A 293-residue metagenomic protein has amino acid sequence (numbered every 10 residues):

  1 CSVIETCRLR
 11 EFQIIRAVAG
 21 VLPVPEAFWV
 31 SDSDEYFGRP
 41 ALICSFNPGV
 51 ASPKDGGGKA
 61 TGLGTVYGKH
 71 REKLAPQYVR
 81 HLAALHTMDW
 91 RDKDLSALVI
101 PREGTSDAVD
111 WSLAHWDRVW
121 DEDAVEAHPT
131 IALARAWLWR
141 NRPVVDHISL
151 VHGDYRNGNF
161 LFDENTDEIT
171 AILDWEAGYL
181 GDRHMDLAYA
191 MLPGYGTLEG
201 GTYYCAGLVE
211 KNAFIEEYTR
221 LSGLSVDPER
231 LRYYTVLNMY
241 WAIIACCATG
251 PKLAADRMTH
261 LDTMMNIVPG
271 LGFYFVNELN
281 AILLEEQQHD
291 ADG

Functional and structural regions predicted by a protein language model:
C1-L133, W137-H147, E164-T166: ATP-binding pocket architecture of kinase catalytic cores
H147-H152, N157: Catalytic-loop of the protein kinase fold
F160-F162: Hydrophobic residue at the +6 position relative to the catalytic HRD Asp in the kinase catalytic loop
I169: Conserved active-site segments centered on acidic
L173-G178: Activation of the activation-loop gatekeeper triad in protein kinase-fold domains
M185-G223, L237-D256: Active-site activation/catalytic loop segments of kinase-like enzymes and analogous catalytic loops in related
S225-L237: All-alpha amphipathic helical-bundle segments outside canonical DNA-binding/catalytic cores that form hydrophobic
K252-M258, M265-G293: Regulatory N- and C-terminal appendages and interdomain linkers associated with kinase/kinase-like NTP transferase
